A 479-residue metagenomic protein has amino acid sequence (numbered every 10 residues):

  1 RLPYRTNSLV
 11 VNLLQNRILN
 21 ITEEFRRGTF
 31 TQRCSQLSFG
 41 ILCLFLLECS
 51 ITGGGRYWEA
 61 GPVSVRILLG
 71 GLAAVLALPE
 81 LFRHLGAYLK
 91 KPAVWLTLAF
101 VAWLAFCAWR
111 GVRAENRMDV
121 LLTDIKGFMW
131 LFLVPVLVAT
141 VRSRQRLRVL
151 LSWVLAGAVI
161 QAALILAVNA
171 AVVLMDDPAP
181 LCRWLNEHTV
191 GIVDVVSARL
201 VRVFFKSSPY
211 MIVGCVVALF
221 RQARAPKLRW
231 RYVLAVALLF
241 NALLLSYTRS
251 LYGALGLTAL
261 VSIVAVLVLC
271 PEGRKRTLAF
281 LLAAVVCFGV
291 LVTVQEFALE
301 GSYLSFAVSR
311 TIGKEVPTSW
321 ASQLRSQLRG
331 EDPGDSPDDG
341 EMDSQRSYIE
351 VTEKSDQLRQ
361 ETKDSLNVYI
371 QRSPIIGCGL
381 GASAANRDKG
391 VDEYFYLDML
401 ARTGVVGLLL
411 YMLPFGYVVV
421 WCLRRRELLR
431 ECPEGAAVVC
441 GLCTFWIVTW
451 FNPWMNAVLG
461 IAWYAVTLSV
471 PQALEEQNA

Functional and structural regions predicted by a protein language model:
R1-A108, V112, Q145, S152 (+4 more regions): Transmembrane signal-anchor hairpin modules in multi-pass inner-membrane enzymes, especially those that act on
S50-Y57, R183-V201, G379-D398: Juxtamembrane membrane-water interface segments that cap and precede transmembrane helices
V94-A102, N116-T140, V149-A158, A162: Aromatic-anchored transmembrane helix interface
R148-C182, A198-C270, Y417: Alpha-helical transmembrane segments of multi-pass inner-membrane proteins
A259-L260, A437-A479: Transmembrane alpha-helices of multi-pass inner-membrane enzymes
V266-E350, V368-R372: A membrane-periplasm/extracellular boundary helix in multi-pass inner-membrane enzymes that assemble envelope glycans
S336-V405: Long extracytoplasmic/lumenal interhelical loops at the membrane interface of multi-pass membrane proteins
T403-W446: Hydrophobic transmembrane alpha-helices and their immediate junctions
